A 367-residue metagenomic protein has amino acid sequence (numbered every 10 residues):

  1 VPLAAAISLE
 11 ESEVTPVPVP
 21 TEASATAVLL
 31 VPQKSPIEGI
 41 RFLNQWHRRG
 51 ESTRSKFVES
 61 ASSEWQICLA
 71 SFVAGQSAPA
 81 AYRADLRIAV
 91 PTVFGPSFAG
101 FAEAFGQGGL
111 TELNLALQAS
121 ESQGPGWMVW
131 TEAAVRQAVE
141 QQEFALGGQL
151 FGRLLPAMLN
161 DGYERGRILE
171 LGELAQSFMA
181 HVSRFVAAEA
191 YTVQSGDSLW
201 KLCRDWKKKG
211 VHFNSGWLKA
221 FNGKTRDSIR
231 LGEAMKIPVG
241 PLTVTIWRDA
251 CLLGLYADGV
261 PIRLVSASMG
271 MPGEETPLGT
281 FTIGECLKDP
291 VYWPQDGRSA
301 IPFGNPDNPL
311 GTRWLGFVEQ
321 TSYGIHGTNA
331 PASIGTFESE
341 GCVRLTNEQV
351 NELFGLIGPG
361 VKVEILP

Functional and structural regions predicted by a protein language model:
E10, G39-W46, S77-A89, L110-S120 (+1 more regions): Alpha-helical repeat scaffolds
V19-P20, T53, F57-S62, V93-F94 (+2 more regions): Residues that mark the junctions of alpha-helical repeat units in TPR/alpha-solenoid scaffolds
A27-V28, I67-A70, A99-A104, V135 (+1 more regions): Conserved small-residue packing positions in alpha-helical repeats and bundles
E132, F144, F178-G210: Primarily a LysM-type cell-wall glycan-binding module
G166-V186, V211-T245, L366: Extracellular LysM carbohydrate-binding repeats and other cell-envelope/extracellular binding modules
D296-P367: Exported/periplasmic cell-wall-interacting domains
